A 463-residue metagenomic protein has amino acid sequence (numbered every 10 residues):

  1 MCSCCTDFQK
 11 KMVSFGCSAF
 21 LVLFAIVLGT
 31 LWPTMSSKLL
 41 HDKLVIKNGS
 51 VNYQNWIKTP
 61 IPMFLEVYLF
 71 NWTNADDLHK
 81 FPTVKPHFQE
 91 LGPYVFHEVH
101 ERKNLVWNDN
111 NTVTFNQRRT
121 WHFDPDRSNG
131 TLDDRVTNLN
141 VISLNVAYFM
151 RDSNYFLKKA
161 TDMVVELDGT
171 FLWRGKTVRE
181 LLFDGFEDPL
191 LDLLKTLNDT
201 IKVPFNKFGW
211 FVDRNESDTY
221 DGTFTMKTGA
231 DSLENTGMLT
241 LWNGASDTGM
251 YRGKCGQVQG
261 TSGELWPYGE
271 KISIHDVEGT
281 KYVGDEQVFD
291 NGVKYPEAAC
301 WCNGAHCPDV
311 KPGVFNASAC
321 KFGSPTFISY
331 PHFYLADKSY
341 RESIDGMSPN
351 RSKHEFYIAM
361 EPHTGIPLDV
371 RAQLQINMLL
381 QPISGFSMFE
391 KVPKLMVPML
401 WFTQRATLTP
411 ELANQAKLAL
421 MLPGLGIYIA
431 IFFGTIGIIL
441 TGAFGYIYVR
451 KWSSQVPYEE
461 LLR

Functional and structural regions predicted by a protein language model:
C2-E278, D285-R463: Extracellular or lumenal secretory-pathway regions
